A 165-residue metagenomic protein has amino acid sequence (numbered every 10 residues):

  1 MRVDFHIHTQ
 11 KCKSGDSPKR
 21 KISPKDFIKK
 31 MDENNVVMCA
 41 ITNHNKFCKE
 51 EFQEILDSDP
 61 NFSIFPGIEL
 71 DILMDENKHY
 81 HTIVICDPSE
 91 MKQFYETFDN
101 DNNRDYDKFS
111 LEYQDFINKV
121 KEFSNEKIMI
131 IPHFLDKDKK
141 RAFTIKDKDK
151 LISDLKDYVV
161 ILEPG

Functional and structural regions predicted by a protein language model:
M1-N77: An N-terminally biased module of ancient metal coordination in phosphate/nucleic-acid-related enzymes
A40-I41, V160-E163: Conserved beta-strand positions in the central sheet of alpha/beta enzyme cores
H44, L135, G165: Flexible loop residues that form catalytic and substrate-binding hotspots at small-molecule/glycan-binding clefts
C48-V160: Extended substrate/RNA-proximal surfaces in nucleic-acid metabolism proteins
